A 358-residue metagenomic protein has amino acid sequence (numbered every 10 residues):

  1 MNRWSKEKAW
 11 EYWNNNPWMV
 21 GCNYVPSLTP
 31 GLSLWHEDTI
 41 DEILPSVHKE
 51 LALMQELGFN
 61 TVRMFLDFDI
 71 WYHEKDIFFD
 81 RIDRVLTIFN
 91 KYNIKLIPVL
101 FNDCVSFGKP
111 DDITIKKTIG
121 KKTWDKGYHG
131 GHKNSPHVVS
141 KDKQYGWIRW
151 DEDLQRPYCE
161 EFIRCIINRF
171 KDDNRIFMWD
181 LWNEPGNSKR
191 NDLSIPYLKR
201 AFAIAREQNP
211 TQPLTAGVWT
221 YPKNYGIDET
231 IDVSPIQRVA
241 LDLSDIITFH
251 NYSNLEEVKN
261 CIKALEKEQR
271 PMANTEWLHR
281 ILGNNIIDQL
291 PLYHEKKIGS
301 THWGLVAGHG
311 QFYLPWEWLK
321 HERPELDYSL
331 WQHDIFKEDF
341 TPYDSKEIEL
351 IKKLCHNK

Functional and structural regions predicted by a protein language model:
M1-S244, H250, L255, E268 (+5 more regions): Active-site mouth of glycoside hydrolases
Q237, C261, Q289: Acidic, amphipathic alpha-helical patches
V258-E266: The feature captures the conserved acid-bearing segment of alpha/beta-hydrolase catalytic domains
P271-A273: Catalytic His-Asp charge-relay segment
D288-H302, V306-L319: C-terminal structured "cap/appendage" subdomains that terminate the fold
P315-K358: Extended, alpha-helix-rich binding/interface surfaces that flank or overlap catalytic cores and mediate recognition
